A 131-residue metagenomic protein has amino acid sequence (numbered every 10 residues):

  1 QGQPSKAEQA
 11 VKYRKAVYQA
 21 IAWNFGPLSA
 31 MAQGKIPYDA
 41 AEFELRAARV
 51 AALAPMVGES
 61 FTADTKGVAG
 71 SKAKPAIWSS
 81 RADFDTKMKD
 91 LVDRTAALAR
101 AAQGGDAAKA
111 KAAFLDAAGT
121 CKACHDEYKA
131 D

Functional and structural regions predicted by a protein language model:
Q1-Q3: Boundary of Sec targeting at the N-terminus
E8-A40, R46-D131: Sequence context surrounding c-type heme c attachment/ligation sites in exported
